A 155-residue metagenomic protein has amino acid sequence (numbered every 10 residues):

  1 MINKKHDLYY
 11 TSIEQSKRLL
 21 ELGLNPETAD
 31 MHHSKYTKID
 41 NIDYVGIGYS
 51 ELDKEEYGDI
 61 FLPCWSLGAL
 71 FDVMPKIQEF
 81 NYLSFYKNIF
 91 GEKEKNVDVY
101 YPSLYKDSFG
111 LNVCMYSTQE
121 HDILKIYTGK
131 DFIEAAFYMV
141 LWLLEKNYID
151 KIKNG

Functional and structural regions predicted by a protein language model:
I2-K38: Extreme N-terminal leader/activation tails
L8, T128, F132-I133: Aromatic-acidic/polar surface patches that form glycan- and anion
K17, N25, D40-I126, K130 (+1 more regions): N-terminal segment of the canonical double-stranded RNA-binding domain
E21, L141, E145: Short, well-ordered alpha-helices that flank and scaffold nucleotide-derived cofactor binding pockets
D131-W142: A short, charged, amphipathic alpha-helix used as a generic interaction element across diverse proteins
N147-K151: Short glycine-centered helix-capping/turn motifs at secondary-structure transition points
